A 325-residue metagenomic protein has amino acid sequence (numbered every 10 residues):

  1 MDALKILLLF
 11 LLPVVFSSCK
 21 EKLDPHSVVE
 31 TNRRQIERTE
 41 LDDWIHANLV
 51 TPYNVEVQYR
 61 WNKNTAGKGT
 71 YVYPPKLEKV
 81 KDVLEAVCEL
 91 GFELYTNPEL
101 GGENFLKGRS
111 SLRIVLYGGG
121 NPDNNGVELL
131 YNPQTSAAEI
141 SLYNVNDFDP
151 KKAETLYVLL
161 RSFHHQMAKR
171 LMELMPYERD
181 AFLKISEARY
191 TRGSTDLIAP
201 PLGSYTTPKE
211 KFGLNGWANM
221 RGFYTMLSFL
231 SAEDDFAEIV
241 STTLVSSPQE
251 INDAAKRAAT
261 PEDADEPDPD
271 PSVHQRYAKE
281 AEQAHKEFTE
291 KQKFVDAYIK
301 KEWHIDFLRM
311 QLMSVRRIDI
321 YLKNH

Functional and structural regions predicted by a protein language model:
D2-L9: Sec-dependent signal peptide recognition, specifically the positively charged N-region followed immediately by
V14-S18: C-terminal motif of bacterial Sec signal peptides marking the signal peptidase cleavage site
C19-K107, H285-H325: Acidic/polar, low-complexity intrinsically disordered N-terminal segments immediately downstream of a Sec signal
G69-E78, V145-V158, G222-L230, A281: Second-shell loop/turn segments in exported
K81-E139: Auxiliary, metal-adjacent structural segments of Zn-dependent hydrolase domains
E93-G118, L174-L183, E250-T260, W303-S314: Surface-exposed patches in mature extracellular/periplasmic domains of secreted proteins
A153-A181, A237: Active-site recognition of the HExxH zinc-binding catalytic motif
T191-K293, A297, W303, L308 (+1 more regions): Metalloprotease/metallohydrolase-associated module, dominated by Zn2+-dependent proteases
